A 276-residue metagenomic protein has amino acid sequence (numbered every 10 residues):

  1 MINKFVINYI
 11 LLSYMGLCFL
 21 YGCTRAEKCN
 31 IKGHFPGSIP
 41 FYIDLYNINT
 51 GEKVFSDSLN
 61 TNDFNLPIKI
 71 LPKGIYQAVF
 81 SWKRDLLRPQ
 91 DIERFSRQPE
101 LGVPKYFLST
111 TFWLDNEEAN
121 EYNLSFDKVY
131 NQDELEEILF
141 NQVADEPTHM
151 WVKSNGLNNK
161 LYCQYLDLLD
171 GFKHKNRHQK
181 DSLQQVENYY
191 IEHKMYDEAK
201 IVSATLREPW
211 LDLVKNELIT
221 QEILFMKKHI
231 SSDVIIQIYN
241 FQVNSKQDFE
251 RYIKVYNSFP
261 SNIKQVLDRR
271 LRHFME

Functional and structural regions predicted by a protein language model:
M1-F35: Bacterial Sec-dependent N-terminal signal peptides
I7, L12-Y14, K69, N158 (+2 more regions): Short linear sequence motifs
N8, N30, R97-P99, W210 (+1 more regions): Sparse, context-dependent recognition of short Cys/His-centered cofactor- or disulfide-binding micro-motifs
L12-G16, Y21, K83, A119 (+1 more regions): Residue-level detector of solvent-exposed, low-hydrophobicity positions
C23-T205: A non-transmembrane, solvent-exposed segment enriched in polar/low-complexity residues
M195, I201-E276: Charged, long alpha-helical assembly modules
